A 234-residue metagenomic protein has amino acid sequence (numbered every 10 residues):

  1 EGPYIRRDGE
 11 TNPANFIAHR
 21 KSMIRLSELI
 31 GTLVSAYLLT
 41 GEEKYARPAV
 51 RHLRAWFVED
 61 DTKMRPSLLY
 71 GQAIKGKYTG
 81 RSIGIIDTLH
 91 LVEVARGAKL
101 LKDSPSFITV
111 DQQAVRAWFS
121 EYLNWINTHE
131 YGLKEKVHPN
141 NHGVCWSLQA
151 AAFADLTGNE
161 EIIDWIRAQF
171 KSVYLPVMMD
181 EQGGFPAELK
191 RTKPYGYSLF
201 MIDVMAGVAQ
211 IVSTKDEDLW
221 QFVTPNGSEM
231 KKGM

Functional and structural regions predicted by a protein language model:
E1-E135, K171, L175, M179 (+1 more regions): Extracellular glycan-targeting catalytic surfaces
E1-F16, H138-A152, L156-G158: Contiguous N-terminal and early-domain "leader" segments and peripheral loops that mark the onset or edge of a domain
I24, E28-G31, K44, R51 (+6 more regions): Short, well-structured alpha-helical interface segments that form or flank functional binding sites
S82, I86, H90, D111-W118 (+4 more regions): Short, contiguous, pocket-lining structural segments that sit at or immediately flank catalytic/ligand-binding sites
L148, A152-M234: Long, repeat-rich segments with strong aromatic
